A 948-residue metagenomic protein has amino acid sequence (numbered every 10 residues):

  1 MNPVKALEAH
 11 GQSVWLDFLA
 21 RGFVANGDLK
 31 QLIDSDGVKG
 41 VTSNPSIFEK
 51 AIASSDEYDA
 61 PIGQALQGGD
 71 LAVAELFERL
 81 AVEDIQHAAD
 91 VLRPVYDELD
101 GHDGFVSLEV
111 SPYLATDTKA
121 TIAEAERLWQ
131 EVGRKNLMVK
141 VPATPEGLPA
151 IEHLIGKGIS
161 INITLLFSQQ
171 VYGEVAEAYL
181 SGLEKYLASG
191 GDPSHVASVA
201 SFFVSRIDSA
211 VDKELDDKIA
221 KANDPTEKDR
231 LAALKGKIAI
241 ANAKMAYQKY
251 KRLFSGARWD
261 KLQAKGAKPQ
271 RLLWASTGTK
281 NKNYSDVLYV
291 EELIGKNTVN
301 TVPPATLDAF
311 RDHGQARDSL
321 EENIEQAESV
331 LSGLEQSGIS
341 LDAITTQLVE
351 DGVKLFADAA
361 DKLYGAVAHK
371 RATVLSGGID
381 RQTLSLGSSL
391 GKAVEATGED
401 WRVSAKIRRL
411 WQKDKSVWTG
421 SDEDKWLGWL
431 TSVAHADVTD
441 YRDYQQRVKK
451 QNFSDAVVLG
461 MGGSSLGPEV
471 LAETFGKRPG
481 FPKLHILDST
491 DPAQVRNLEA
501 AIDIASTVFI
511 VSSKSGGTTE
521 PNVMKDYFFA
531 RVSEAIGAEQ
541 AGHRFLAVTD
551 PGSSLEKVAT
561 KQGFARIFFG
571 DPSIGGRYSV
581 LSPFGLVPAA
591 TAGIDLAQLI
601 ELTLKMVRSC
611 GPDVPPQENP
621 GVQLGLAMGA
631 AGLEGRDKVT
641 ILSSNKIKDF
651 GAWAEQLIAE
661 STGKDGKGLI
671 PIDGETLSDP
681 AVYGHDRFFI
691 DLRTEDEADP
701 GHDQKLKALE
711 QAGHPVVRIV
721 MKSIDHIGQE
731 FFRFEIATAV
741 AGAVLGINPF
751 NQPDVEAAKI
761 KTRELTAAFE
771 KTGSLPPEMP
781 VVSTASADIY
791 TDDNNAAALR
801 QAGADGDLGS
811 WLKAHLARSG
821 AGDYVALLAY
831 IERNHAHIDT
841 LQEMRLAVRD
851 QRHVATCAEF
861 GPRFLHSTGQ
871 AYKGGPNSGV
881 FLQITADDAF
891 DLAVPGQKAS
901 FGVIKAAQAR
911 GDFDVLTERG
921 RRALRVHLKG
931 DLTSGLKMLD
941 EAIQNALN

Functional and structural regions predicted by a protein language model:
M1-G27, T397: N- or domain-start disorder-to-order transition segments that initiate the globular core
N44, L108, V139, L154 (+2 more regions): Conserved, mostly hydrophobic/aromatic
I47-A150: Active-site beta->alpha loop and helix N-cap motifs at the rims of alpha/beta catalytic domains
I159-A305: Catalytic alpha/beta core domains of metabolic enzymes, predominantly
A267-R371: Flexible, acidic glycine-rich loops studded with aromatic residues
S376-K450, G728-E730, A741-V744, E770-H815 (+2 more regions): Extended, charge-enriched "interface" segments that sit outside catalytic cores
Q446-V614, F688, L692-E695, Q704-Q711 (+2 more regions): Glycine-rich phosphate-binding loops that contact phosphosugars or nucleotide phosphates
E534-F689, A698-D699, I736-D850: Active-site phosphate/pyrophosphate-binding segments
